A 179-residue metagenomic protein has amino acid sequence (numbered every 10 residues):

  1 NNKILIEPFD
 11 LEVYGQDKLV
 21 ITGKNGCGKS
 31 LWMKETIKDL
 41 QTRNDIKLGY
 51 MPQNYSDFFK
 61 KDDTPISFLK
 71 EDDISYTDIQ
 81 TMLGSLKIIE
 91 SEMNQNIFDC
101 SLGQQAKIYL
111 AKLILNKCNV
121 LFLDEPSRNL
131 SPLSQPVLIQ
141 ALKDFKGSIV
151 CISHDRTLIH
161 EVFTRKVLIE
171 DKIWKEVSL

Functional and structural regions predicted by a protein language model:
N1-L179: ABC ATP-binding cassette signature C-motif
